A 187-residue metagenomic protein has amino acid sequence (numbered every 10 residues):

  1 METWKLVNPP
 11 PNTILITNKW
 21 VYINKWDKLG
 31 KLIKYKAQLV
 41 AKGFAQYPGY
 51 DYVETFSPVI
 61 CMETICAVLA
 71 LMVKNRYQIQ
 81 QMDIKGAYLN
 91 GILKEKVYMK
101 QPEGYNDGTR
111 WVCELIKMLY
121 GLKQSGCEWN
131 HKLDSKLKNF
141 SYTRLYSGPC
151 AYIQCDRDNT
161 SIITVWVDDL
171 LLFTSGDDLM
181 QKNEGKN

Functional and structural regions predicted by a protein language model:
M1-N187: Long, low-complexity, charge-biased intrinsically disordered regions
